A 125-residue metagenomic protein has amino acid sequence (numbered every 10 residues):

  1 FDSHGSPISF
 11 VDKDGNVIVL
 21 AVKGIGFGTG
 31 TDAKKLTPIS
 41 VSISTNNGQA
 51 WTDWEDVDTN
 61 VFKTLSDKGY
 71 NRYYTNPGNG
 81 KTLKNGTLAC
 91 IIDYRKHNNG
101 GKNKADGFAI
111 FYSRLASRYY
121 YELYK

Functional and structural regions predicted by a protein language model:
F1-K125: Asp-box/BNR beta-propeller blade signature and adjacent active/binding-site loops in extracellular glycan-interacting
